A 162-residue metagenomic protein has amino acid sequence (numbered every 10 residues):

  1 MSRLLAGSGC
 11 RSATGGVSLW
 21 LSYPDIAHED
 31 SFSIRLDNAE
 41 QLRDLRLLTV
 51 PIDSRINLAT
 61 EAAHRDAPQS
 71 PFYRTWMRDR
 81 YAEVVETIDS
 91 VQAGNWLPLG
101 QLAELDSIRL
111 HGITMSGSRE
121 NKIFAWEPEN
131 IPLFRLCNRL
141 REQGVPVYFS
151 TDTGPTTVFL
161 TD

Functional and structural regions predicted by a protein language model:
M1-Q41: Gly/Ser-rich oxyanion-binding loop with an adjacent helix/lid that shapes the negatively charged ligand pocket
A39-D162: C-terminal nucleotide
